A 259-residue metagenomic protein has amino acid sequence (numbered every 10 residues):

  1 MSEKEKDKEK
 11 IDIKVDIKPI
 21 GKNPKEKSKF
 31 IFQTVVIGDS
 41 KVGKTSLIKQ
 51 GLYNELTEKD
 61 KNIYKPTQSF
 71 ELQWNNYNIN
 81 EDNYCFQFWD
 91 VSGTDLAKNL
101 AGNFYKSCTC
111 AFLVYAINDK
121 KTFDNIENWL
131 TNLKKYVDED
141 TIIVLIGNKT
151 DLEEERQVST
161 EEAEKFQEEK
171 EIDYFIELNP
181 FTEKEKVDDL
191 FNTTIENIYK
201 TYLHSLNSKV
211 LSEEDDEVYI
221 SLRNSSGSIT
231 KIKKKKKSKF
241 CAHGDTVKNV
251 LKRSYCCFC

Functional and structural regions predicted by a protein language model:
S2-L206, F258-C259: TRAFAC-class small GTPase G-domain
E185, N197-C259: C-terminal-of-GTPase-core extension/linker across diverse P-loop GTPases
